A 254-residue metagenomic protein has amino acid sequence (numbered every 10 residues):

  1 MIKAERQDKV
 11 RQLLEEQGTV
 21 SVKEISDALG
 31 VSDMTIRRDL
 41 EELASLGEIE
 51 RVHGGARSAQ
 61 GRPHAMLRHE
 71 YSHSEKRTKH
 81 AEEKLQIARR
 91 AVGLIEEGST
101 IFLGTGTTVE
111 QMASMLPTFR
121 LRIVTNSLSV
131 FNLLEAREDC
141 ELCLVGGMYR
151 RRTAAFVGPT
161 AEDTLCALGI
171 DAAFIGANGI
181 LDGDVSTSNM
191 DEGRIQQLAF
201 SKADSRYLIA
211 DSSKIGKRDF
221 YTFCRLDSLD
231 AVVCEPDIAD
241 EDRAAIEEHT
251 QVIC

Functional and structural regions predicted by a protein language model:
I2-K9, L13-A28, M34, L40-F102 (+3 more regions): HTH-adjacent hinge/linker in prokaryotic transcriptional regulators
I2-Q12, T19-K23, G30, S45 (+2 more regions): Conserved phosphate- and dinucleotide-binding cores of soluble alpha/beta proteins, encompassing both enzyme active
T107, V124-L128: Catalytic nucleophile loop
T108-M112, I215-R218: Short glycine/serine/threonine-rich phosphate/pyrophosphate-binding segments that cradle anionic phosphate groups
